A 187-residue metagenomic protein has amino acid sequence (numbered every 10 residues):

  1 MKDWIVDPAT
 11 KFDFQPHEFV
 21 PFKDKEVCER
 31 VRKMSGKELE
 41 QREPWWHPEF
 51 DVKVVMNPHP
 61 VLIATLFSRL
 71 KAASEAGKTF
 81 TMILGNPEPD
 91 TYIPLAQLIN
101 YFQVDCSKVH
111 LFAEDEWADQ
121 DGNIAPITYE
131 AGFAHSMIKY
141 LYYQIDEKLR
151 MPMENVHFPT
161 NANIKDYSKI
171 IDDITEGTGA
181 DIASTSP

Functional and structural regions predicted by a protein language model:
M1-M82, N100-Y101: N-terminal glycine-/serine-/threonine-rich phosphate-binding loop
R30-F50, H59-P60, V104-S184: Ligand-binding beta-strand-loop-alpha-helix segment within the catalytic cores of soluble metabolic enzymes
V61, P89-I93, G132: Generic alpha-helix structural propensity
L62-L70, L95, Y167-I171: Generic hydrophobic alpha-helical segments
F80-N86, L111-E114: Short glycine-rich or small-residue beta-strand-to-loop segments that form or flank ligand, phosphate, metal/Fe-S
M82-Y92, N163: Gly/Ser/Thr-rich loops at beta-strand to alpha-helix junctions that form or flank small-molecule/cofactor-binding
T91-K108: Histidine-anchored nucleotide/phosphate-binding helix
P187: Glycine-rich, N-terminal phosphate-binding loop of Rossmann-like dinucleotide-binding domains
